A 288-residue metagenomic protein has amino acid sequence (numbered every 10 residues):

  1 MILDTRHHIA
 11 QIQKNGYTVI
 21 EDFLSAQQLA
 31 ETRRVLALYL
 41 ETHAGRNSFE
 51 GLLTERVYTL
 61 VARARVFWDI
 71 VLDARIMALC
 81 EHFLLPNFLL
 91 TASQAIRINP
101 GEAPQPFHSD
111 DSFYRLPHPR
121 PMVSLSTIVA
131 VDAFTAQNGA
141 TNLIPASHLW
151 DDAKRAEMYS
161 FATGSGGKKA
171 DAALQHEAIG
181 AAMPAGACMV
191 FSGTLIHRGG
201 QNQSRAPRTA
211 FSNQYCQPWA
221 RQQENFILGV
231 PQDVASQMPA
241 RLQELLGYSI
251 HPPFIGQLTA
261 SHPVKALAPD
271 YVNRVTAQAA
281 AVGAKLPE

Functional and structural regions predicted by a protein language model:
M1-N15, I20-H118: Non-heme Fe(II)-dependent double-stranded beta-helix
S25-A26, I96-I98, S112, F134-A136 (+3 more regions): Short, solvent-exposed loop/turn segments at secondary-structure junctions
L53, F107-S112, M158-Q175, P207 (+1 more regions): Short, surface-exposed loop/helix-turn segments at secondary-structure junctions that function as lids/hinges flanking
P86, P100, F113-P121, A130-A140 (+1 more regions): Active-site region of the double-stranded beta-helix
A103, F107-D110, P117-H118, Q137-L143 (+3 more regions): A short secondary-structure junction signal
P117-A136, A182-A185, V190, Q214-Q217: Short, conserved beta-strand element in jelly-roll/cupin
F134-G200: Double-stranded beta-helix
L195-I196, G200-E288: Non-heme Fe(II)/2-oxoglutarate
